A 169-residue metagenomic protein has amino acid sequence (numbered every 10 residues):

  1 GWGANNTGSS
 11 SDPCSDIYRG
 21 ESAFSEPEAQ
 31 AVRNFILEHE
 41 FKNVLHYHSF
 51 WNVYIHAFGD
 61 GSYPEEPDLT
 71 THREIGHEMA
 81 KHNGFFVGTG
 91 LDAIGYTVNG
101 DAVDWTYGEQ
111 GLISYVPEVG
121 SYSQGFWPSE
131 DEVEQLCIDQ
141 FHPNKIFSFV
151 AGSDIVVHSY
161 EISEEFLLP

Functional and structural regions predicted by a protein language model:
G1-E65, V116-P128: Active-site/substrate-binding loop(s) of hydrolase catalytic cores
P27, A31, E40, T70-E74 (+3 more regions): Extracytoplasmic/secreted proteins, especially bacterial periplasmic and envelope-associated proteins
F35-H39, E78, H82, P143-V150: Structured segments of extracytoplasmic/periplasmic soluble domains in secreted or envelope-associated proteins
H39-N43, F85-F86, S148-V157: Surface-exposed helix-capping loop/turn segments at secondary-structure junctions
F58-D60, P64-S121: Catalytic cores of processing enzymes, dominated by hydrolases/peptidases, characterized by acidic/His-rich
E118, H158-Y160: Residue-level recognition of well-ordered beta-strand positions that form the cores of beta-sheet-rich folds across
W127-H158: His/Asp/Glu-rich mid-to-C-terminal helical/loop segments that flank catalytic regions of hydrolases
S163-P169: Short, ordered, surface-exposed loop/turn motifs in non-cytosolic proteins
